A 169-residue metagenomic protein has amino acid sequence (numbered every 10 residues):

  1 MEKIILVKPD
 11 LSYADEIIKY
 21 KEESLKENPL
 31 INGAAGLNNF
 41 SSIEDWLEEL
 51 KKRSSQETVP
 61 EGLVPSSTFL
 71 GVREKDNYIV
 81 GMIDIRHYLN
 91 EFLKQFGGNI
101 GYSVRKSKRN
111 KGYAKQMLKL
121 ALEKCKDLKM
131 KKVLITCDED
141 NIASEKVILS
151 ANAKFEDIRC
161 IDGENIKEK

Functional and structural regions predicted by a protein language model:
M1-N99: GNAT-family acyltransferases
T68-V72, R105-K108, C137: Polytopic alpha-helical membrane proteins, predominantly small-molecule transporters/carriers
G71, E168-K169: Short beta-strand element of the conserved SAM-dependent methyltransferase core
Y88-N90, S107, D140: Short coil/turn motifs at secondary-structure junctions
G101-V104, N110-E123, D127, K146-S150: Conserved acetyl-CoA-binding loop-helix of GNAT-fold acetyltransferases
C125-T136: Conserved GNAT acetyl-CoA-binding A-motif
I135-E145: Conserved beta-strand-loop-alpha-helix junction that forms the acyl-donor binding cleft
T136, N152-E168: Conserved catalytic-core motifs of GNAT/GCN5-like acyltransferases
